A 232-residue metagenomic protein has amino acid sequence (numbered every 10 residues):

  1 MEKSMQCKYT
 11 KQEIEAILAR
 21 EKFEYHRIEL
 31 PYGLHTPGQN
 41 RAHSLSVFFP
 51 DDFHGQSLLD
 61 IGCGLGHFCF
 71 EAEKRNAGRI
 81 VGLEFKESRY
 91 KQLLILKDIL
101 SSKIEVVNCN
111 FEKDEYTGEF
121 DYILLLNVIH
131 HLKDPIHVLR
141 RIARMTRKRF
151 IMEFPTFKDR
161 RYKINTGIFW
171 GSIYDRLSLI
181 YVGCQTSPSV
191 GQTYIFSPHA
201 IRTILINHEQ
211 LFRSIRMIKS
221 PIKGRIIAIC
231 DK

Functional and structural regions predicted by a protein language model:
M1-E119, L126, Y194, F212-D231: Conserved N-terminal segment of class I S-adenosyl-L-methionine
E87, L132-K133: A structural helix-start
F111-Y116, L124-L125, K133-K232: S-adenosyl-L-methionine-dependent methyltransferase catalytic module, highlighting the catalytic core
I129: Conserved SAM-binding site of S-adenosyl-L-methionine-dependent methyltransferases, i.e., the hydrophobic residues
